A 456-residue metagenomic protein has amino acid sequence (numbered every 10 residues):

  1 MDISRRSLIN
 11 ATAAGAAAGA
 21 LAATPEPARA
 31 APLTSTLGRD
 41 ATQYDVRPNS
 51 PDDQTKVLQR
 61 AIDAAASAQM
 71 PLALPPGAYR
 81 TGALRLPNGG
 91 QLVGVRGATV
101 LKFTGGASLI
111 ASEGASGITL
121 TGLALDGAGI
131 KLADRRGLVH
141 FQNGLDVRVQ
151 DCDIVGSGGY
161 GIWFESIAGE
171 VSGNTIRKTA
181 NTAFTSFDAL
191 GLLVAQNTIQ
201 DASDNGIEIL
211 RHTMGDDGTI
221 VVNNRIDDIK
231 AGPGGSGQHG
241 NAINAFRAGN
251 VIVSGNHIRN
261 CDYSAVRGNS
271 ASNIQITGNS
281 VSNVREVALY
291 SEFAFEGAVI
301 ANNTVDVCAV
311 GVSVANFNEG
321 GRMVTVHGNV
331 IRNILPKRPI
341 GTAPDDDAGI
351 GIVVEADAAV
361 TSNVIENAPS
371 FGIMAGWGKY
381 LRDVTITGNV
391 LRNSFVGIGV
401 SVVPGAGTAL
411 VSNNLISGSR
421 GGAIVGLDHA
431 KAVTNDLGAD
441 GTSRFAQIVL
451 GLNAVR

Functional and structural regions predicted by a protein language model:
M1-A16: N-terminal secretory signal peptides and thylakoid transit peptides that target proteins across membranes
A22-Y44: C-terminal segment of N-terminal export signals and the immediately downstream linker at the start of the mature
A41-P75: Acidic Gly/Asp/Thr-rich repetitive segments characteristic of extracellular carbohydrate-active and adhesion proteins
Q59-S67, Y79-V93, V100-G122, D126-V147 (+5 more regions): Extracellular beta-strand-rich solenoid/capping regions of secreted or surface-exposed proteins that bind or remodel
P87-N88, R96, G114-A115, L120 (+28 more regions): Parallel beta-helix/beta-solenoid
F103-A111, K131-F141, G156-W163, K178-A189 (+10 more regions): Extracellular beta-strand/beta-solenoid scaffold signature
D228, V330-N333: Detector for outer-membrane/organellar transmembrane beta-barrel domains, recognizing the amphipathic beta-strand
